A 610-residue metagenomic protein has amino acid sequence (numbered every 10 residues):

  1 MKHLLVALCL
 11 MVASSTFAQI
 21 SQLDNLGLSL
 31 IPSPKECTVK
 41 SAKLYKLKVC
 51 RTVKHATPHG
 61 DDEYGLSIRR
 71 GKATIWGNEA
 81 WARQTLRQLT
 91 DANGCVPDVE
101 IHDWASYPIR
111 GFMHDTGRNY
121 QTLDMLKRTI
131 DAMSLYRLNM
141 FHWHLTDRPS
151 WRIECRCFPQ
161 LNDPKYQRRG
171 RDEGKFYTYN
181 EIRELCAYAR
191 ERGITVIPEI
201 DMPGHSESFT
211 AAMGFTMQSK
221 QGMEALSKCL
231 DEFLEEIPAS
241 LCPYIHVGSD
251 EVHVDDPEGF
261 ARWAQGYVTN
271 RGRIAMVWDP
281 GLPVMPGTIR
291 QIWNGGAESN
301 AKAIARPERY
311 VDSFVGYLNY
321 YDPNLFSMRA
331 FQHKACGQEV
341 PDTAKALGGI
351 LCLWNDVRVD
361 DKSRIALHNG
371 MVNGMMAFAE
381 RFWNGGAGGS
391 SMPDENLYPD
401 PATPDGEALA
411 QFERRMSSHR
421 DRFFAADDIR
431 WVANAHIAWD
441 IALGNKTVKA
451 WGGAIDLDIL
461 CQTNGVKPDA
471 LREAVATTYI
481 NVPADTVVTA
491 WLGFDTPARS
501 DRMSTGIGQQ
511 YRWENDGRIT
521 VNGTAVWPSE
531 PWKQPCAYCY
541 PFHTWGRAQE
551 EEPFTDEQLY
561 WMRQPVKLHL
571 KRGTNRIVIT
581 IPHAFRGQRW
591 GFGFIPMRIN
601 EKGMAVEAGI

Functional and structural regions predicted by a protein language model:
L4-A13: Sec-dependent N-terminal signal peptides
A18-I101, V277-D279, T288, A410 (+2 more regions): Acidic, contiguous N-terminal accessory segments
S21-S29, S33, C37-T38, R414-E473 (+5 more regions): Accessory carbohydrate-binding/adhesion or oligomerization-edge regions at the termini of glycan-active proteins
H59-C242, W263, N355-V357, Y540-H543 (+2 more regions): Feature activates predominantly on carbohydrate-active enzymes
F176, M503-T505, Q510-I595: Beta-strand-rich ligand-recognition modules
F209-I289, W293-A305: Active-site neighborhood of glycoside hydrolase catalytic domains
G295-I441: Flexible, acidic glycine-rich loops studded with aromatic residues
L471-E473, N481-W491: Extended extracellular/luminal ectodomain segments enriched in beta-structured repeat modules
